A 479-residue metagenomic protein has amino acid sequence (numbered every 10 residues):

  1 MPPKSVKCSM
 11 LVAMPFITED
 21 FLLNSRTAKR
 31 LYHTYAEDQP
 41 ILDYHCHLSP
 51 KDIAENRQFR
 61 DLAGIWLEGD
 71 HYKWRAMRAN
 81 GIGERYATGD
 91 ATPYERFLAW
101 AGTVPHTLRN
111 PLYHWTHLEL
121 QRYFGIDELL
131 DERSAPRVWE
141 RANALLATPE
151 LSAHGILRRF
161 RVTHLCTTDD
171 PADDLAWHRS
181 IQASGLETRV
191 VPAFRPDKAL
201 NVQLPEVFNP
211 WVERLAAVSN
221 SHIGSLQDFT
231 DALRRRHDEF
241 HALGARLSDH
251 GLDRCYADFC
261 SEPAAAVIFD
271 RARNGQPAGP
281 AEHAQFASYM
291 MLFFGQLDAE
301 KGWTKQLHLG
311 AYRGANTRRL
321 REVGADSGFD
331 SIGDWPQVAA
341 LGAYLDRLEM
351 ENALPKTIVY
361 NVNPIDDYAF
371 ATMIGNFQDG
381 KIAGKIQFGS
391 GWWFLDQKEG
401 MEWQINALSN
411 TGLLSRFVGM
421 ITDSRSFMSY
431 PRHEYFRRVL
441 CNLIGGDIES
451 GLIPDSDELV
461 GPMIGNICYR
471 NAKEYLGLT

Functional and structural regions predicted by a protein language model:
L11-K301, A353-P355, V359-I365, A371 (+1 more regions): Metal-cofactor-binding active-site regions of metalloenzymes
Y256-A272, Y289, L307-A369: Catalytic core of soluble alpha/beta enzymes
G295, K301, K305-L307, F329: A conserved active-site cap/scaffold subdomain adjacent to cofactor or substrate pockets
